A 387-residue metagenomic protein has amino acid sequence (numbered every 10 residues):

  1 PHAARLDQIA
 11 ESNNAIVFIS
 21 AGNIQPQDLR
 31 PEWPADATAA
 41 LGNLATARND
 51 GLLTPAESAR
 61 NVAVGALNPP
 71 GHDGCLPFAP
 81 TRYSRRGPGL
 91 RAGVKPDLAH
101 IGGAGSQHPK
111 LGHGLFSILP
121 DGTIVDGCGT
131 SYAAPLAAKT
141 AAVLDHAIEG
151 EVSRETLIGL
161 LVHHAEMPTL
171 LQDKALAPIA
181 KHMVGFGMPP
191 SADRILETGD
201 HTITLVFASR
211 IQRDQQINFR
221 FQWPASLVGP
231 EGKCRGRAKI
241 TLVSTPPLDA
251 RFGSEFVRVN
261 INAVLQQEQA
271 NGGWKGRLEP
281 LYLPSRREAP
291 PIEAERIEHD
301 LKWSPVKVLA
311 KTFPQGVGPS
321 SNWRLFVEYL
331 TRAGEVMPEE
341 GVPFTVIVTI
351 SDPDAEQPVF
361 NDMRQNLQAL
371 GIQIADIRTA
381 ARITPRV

Functional and structural regions predicted by a protein language model:
P1-A56, V125-C128, Y132-A134: Substrate-binding/access-modulating region of protease and related hydrolase catalytic domains
L67-A134, E151: Catalytic-core environment of secreted peptidases
A133-I148: Short, small-residue alpha-helix embedded
I148-D173: An often Trp-containing, charged/polar helix-loop segment at the C-terminal end of enzyme catalytic cores
P178-Q267: Secreted peptidase-domain scaffold signal
T198, F207, G273-V317: Extended, solvent-exposed segments with strong compositional bias
R235-G273, T331-V387: Exposed low-complexity, polar/acidic, P/S/T/G-rich flexible segments that act as propeptides, protease-susceptible
G236-A238, S304-E335: Noncatalytic modules at the cell exterior or secretory-pathway interfaces, chiefly beta-strand-rich lectin/adhesion
